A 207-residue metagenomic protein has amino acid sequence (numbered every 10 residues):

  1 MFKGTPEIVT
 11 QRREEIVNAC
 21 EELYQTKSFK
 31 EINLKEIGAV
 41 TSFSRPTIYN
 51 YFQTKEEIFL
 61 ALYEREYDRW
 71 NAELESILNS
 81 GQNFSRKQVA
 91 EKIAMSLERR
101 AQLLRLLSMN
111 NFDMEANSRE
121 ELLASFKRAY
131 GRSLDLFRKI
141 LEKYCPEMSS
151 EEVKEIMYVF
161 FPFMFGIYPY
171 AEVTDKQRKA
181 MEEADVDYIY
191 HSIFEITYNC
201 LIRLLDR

Functional and structural regions predicted by a protein language model:
M1-K27, K35-E36, V40, N79-G81: Basic, helix-initiating cap at the start of DNA-binding domains
E15, K30-E57, A61: Helix-turn-helix
F59-E66, E115: Alpha-helical DNA-contacting segments of helix-turn-helix folds
A61, E75-L103, I156-F160: Hydrophobic alpha-helical connector segments
W70, S85-R105, Y190-R207: N-terminal hydrophobic signal/anchor transmembrane helix of membrane proteins
R99-E121, D175-A180: Amphipathic alpha-helical segments used for helix-helix packing
D135-K139, K143, E147, F163-R207: C-terminal peripheral helix-coil segments that are non-catalytic and often amphipathic
C145, S149-M157: Membrane-interface starts of transmembrane alpha-helices
